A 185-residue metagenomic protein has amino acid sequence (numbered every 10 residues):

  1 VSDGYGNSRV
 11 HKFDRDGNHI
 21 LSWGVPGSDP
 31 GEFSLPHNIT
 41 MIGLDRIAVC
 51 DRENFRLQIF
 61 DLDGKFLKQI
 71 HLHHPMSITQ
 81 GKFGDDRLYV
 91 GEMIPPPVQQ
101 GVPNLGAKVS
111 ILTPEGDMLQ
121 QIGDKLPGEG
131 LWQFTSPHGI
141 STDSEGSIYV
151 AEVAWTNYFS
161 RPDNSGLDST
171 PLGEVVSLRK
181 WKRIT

Functional and structural regions predicted by a protein language model:
V1-T185: Eukaryotic scaffold repeat domains enriched in small/polar residues
